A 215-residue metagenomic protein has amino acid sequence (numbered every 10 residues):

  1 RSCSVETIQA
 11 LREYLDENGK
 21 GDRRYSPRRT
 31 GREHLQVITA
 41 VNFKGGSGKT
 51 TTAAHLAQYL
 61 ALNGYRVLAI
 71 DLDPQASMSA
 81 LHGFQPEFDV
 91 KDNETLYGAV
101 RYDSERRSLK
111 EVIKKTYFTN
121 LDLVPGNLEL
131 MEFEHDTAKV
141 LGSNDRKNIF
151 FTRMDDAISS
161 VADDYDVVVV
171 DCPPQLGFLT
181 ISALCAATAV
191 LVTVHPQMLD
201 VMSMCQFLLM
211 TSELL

Functional and structural regions predicted by a protein language model:
S2-L215: P-loop NTP-binding core
